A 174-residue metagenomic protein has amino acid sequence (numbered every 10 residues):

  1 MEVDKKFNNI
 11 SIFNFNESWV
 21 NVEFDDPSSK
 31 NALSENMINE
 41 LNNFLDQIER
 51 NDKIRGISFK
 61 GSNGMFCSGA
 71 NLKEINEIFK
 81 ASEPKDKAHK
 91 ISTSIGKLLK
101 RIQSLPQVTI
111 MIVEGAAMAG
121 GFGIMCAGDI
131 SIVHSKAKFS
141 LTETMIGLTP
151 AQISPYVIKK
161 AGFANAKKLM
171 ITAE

Functional and structural regions predicted by a protein language model:
M1-S62, K100: Conserved CoA-thioester-binding segment of acyl-CoA-metabolizing enzymes
P27-K30, G64, G69, A116 (+2 more regions): A short, glycine- and basic residue-enriched loop/turn that sits immediately adjacent to a domain's principal
S28, A32, N39, S82-T93 (+3 more regions): Residues at secondary-structure transition points
K30-N31, K73-N76, S140, K167: Nucleotide phosphate-binding site architecture
F59, N71, I124-C126: Hydrophobic/aromatic residues within transmembrane alpha-helices of multi-pass small-molecule transporters
G61-K97: Glycine- (often His-adjacent) and acidic-residue-rich active-site loop that binds/positions the CoA thioester
K100-E174: Crotonase-fold acyl-CoA enzyme core
